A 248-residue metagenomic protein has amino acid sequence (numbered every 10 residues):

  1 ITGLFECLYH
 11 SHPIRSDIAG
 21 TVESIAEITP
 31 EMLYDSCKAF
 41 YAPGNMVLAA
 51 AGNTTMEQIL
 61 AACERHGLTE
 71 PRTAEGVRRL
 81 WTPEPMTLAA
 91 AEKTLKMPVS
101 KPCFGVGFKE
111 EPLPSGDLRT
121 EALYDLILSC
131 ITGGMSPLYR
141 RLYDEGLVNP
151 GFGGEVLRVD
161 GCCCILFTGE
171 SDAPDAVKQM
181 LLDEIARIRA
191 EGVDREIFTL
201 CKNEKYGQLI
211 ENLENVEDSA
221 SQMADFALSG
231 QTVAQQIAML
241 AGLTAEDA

Functional and structural regions predicted by a protein language model:
I1-V77, E110, L123, M135 (+1 more regions): Charge-rich, well-structured scaffold segments of protease-associated domains
T73-P137, R141: His/Glu-based metal-binding/catalytic segments typifying zinc-dependent metallopeptidases
